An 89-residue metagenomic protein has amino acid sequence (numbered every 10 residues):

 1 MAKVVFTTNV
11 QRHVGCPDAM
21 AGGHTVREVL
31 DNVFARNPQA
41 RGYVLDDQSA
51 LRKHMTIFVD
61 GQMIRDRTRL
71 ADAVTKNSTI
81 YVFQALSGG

Functional and structural regions predicted by a protein language model:
M1-G88: Ubiquitin-like/PB1-type beta-grasp interaction modules and other compact soluble beta-rich domains
